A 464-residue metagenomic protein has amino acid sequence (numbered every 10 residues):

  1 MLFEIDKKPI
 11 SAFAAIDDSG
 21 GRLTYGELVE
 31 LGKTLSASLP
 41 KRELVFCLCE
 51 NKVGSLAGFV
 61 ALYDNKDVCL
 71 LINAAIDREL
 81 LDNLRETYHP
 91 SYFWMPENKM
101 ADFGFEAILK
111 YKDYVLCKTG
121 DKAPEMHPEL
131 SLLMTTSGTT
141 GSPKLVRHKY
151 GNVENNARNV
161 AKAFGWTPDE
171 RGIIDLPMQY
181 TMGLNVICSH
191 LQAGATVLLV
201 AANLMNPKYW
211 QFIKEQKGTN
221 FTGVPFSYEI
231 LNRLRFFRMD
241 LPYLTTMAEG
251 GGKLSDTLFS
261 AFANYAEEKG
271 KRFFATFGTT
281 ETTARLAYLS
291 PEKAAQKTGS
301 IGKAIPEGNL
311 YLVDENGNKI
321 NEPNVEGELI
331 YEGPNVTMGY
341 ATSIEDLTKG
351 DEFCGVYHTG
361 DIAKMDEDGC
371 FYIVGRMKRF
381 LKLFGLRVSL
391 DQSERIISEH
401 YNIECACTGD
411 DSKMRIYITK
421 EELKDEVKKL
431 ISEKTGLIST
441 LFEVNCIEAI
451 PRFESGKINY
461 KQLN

Functional and structural regions predicted by a protein language model:
P9-S11, E50, D113, C117-T135 (+2 more regions): Conserved pre-ATP/AMP-binding loop-to-beta segment of ANL
S11-L39, D82, H148-G151: Conserved AMP-binding/adenylate-forming core of the ANL superfamily
T24, L130-R158: Conserved AMP-binding A3 loop
T34-A75, D175-P177, R387: Conserved AMP-binding/adenylate-forming
E154-R171, Q179-N220, I305: Conserved AMP-binding/adenylation subdomain of ANL enzymes
G218-G223, N232-Q296, N309: Gly/Ser/Thr-rich phosphate-binding loop
N324, E328-D391, E399: Conserved ATP-binding/catalytic segment of the ANL
L381, T408, R415, L430-N464: Conserved C-terminal "lid"/linker of ANL adenylate-forming enzymes
